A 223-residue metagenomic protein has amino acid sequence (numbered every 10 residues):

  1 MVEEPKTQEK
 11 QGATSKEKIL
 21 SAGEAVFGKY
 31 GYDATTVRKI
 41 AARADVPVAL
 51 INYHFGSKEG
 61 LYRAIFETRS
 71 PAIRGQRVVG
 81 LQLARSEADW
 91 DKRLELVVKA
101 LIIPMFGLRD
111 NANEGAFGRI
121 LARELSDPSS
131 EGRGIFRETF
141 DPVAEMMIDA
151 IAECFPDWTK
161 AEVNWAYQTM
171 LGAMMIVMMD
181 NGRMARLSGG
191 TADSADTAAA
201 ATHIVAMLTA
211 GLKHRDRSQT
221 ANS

Functional and structural regions predicted by a protein language model:
V2-E3, L96, I103-L108, E138-S223: C-terminal peripheral helix-coil segments that are non-catalytic and often amphipathic
K6-E9, S15: Short Lys/Arg-rich basic patches
K16-S21, H54-Q82, F136-R137: An amphipathic alpha-helix adjacent to DNA-recognition modules
K18, V26, Y30-T68: Helix-turn-helix
A22, V26, A173-I176: Short amphipathic alpha-helical elements of helix-turn-helix/winged-helix folds
A64, A112-R119, A161-W165: Short, solvent-exposed positions on alpha-helices
V78-G115, A166-Y167: Hydrophobic alpha-helical connector segments
L96-V97, R109-E138, N181-R186: Amphipathic alpha-helical segments used for helix-helix packing
